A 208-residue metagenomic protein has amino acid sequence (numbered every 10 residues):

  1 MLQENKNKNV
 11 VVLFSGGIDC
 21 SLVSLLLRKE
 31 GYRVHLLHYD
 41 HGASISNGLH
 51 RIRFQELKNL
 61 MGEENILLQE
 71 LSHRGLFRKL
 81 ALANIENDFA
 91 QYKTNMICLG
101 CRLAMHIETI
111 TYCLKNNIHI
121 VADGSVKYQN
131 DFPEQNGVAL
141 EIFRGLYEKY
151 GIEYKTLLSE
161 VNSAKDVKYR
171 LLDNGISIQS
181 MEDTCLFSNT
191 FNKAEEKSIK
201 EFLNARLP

Functional and structural regions predicted by a protein language model:
M1-P208: Nucleotide-activated chemistry modules centered on ATP-dependent adenylation/adenylyltransferase
